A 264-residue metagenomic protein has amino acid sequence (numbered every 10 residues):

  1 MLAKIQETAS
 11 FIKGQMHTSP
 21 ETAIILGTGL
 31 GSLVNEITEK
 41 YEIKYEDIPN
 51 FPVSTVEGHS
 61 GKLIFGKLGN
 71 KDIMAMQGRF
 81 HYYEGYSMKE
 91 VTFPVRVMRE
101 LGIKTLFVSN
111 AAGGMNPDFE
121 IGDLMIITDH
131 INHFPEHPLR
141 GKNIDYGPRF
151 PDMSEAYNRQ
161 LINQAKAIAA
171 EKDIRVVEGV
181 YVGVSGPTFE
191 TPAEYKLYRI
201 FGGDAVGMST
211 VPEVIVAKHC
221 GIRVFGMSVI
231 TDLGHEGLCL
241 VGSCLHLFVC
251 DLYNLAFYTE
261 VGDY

Functional and structural regions predicted by a protein language model:
M1-M153: Metabolite-binding pocket within alpha/beta catalytic cores that recognizes anionic/polar moieties
F11, Q15, Q160, Q164-R175: Generic non-transmembrane alpha-helical segments
M98-G102, R199, K218: Non-catalytic positions within long, well-ordered alpha-helices that form the structural scaffold/packing of enzyme
K104, D204, R223: Short acidic/polar active-site loop segments enriched in Thr and Asp
A167-D204: Active-site/ligand-binding-proximal alpha/beta "capping" segment
M208-G242: Zn-dependent metallopeptidase/amidohydrolase metal-coordination segment
H235-S243, L247, A256-Y264: His/Asp/Glu-rich mid-to-C-terminal helical/loop segments that flank catalytic regions of hydrolases
